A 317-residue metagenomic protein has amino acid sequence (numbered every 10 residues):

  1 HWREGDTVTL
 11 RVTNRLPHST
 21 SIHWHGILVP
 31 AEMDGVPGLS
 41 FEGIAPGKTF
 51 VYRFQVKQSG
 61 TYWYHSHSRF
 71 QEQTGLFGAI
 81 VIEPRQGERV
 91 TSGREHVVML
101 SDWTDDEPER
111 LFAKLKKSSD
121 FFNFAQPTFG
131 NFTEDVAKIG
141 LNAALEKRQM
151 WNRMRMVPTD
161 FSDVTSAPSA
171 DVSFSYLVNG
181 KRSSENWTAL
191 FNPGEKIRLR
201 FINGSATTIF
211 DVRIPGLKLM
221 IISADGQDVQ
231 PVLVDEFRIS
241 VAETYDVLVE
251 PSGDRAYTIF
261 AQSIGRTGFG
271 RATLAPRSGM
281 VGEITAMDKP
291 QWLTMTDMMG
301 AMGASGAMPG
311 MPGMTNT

Functional and structural regions predicted by a protein language model:
H1-V241, V247-L248, S278-M314: Histidine-centered copper-binding motifs that mark active-site loops of extracellular/periplasmic copper enzymes
Q55, E243-A256, G265-R266: Eukaryote-biased detector of low-complexity, proline/serine/threonine-rich segments and adjacent exposed loops
Y62-S68, A256-I264: Short, aromatic- and glycine-rich surface loops/edge beta-strands on solvent-exposed regions
F70-L76, S263-R271: Short acidic/polar inter-strand loop motif in beta-rich domains
I209-R213, I221-I222, A256-F260, G268-R271: Extended hydrophobic-aromatic, low-complexity segments
A272-R277: A contiguous, mid-protein "functional segment" used to position or interact with cofactors/ions or partner subunits
